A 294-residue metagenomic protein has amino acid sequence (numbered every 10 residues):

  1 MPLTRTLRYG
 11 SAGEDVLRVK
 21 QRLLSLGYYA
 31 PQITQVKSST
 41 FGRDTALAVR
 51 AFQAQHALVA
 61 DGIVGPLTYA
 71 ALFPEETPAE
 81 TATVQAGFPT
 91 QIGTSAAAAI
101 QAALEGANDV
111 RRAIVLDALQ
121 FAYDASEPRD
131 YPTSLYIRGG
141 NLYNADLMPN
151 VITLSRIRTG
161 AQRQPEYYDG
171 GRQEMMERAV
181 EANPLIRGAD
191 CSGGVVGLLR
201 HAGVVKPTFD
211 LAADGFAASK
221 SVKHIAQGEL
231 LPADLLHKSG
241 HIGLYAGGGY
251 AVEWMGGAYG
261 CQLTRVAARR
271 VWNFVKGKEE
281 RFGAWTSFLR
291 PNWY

Functional and structural regions predicted by a protein language model:
M1-S39, A79-A82: Acidic, Ser/Thr/Pro/Gly-enriched interdomain connector segments
L3-S11, T34-K37, L58-V59, A99-N108 (+1 more regions): Second-shell loop/turn segments in exported
L24-A30, Q55-L58, L198-K206: Short capping motifs at secondary-structure boundaries
V49-F52: Conserved hydrophobic/aromatic packing and binding residues within compact polymer-binding modules
A70, E80-A202, V252, G283: N-terminal capping segments
V84-T133, V204-Q227, G240-Y294: Aromatic- and glycine-rich peptidoglycan recognition patches
P232-A233: Loop/turn positions that initiate beta-strands
